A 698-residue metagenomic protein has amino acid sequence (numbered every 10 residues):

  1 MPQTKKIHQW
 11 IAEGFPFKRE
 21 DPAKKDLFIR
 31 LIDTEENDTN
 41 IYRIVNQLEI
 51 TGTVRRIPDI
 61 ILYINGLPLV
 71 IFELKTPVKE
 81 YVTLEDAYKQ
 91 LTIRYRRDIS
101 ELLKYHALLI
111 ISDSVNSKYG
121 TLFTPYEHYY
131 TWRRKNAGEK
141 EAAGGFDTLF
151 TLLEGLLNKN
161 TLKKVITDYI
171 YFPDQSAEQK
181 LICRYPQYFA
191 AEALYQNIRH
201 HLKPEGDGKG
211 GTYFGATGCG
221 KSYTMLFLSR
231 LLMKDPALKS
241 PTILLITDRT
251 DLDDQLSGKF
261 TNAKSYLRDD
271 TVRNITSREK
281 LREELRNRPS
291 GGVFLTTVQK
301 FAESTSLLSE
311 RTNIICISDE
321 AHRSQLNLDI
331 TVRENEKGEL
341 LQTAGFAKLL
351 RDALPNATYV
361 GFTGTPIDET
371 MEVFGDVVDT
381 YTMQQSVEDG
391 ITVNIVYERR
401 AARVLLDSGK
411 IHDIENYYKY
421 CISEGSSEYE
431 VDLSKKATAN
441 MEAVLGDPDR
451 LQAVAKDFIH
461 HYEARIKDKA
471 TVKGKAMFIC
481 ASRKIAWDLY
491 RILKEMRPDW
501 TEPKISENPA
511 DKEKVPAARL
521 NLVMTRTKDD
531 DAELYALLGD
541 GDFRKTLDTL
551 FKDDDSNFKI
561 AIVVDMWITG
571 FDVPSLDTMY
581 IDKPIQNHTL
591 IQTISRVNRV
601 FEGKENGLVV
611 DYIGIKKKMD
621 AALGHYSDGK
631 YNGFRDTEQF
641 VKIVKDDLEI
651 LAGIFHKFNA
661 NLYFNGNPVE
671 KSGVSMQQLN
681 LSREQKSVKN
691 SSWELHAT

Functional and structural regions predicted by a protein language model:
M1-T247, D251-L267, P289-V293, R311-N313 (+5 more regions): ATP-dependent helicase/translocase motor core
A142-A143, M371-K473, Y490-R491, E495: Interdomain helical connector at the RecA1-RecA2 junction of SF1/SF2 helicase-like NTPases
A216-T217, H322, Q342-T370, G390: Conserved helicase ATPase motor motifs in RecA-like P-loop NTPase domains
T261-L307: Inter-Walker segment of RecA-like/P-loop motor cores
S290-L349, D542-D548, V563-D565: Conserved RecA-like ASCE ATPase "motif II neighborhood" in helicase/translocase motors
H322, G338, R519-T637: Conserved RecA-like P-loop NTPase helicase motor core
K436-V563: Conserved C-terminal RecA-like helicase domain
F601-A697: Long, hydrophobic alpha-helical segments
